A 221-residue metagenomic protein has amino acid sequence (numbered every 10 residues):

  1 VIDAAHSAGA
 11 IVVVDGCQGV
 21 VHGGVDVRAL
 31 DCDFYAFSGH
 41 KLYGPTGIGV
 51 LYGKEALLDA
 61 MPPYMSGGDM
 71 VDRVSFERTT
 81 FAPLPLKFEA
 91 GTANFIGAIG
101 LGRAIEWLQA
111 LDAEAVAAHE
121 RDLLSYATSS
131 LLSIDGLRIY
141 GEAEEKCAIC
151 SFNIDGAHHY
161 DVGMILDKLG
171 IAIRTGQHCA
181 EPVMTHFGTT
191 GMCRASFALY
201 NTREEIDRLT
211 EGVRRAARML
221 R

Functional and structural regions predicted by a protein language model:
V1-R221: Pyridoxal 5′-phosphate
